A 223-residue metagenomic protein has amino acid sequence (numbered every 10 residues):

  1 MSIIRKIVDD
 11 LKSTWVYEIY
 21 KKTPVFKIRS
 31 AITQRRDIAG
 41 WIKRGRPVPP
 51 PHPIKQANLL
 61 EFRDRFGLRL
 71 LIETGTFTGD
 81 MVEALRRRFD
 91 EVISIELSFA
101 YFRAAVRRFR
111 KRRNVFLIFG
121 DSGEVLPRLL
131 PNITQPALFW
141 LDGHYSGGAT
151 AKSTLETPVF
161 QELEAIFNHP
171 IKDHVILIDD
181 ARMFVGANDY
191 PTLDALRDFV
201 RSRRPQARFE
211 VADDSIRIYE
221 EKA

Functional and structural regions predicted by a protein language model:
S2-L138, H144-A223: A short alpha-helical cap/connector motif
